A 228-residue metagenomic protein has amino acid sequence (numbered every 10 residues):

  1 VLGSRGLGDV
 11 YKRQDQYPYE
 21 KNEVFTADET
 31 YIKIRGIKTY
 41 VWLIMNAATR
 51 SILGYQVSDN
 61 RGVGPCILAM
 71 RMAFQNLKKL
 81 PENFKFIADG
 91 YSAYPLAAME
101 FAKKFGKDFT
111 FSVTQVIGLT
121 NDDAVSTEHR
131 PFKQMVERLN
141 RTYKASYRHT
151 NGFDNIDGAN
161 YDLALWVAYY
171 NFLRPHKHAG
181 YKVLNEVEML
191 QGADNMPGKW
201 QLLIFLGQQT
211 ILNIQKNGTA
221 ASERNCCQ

Functional and structural regions predicted by a protein language model:
V1-Y11: Single conserved hydrophobic/aromatic residue that forms the stacking wall/gate of nucleotide- or nucleobase-binding
E20-I34, L43-M45: Two-metal-ion RNase H-like nuclease active-site motif
I34-Y40, S51: Short, flexible loop/turn motifs enriched in small residues
Y55-K79: Active-site beta-loop-alpha junctions of metal-dependent nucleic acid enzymes, especially the RNase H-like/DDE
N83-D89: Short glycine-rich phosphate-binding loop at a beta-alpha junction
G90-Y91, P95-F153: Helix-centered, glycine/charged polyanion-binding patches within enzymatic domains that contact phosphate-containing
E128, H149-Q228: C-terminal domain-tail junction helix/linker
